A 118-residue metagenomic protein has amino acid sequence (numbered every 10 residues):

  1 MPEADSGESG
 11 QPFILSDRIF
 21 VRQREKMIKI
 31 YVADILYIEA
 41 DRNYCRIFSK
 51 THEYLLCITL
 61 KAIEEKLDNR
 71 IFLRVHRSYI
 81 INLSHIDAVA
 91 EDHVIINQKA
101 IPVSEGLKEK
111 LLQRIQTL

Functional and structural regions predicted by a protein language model:
P2-I96: Conserved binding/recognition cores within well-folded domains
D92-I95, P102-E105, E109: C-terminal structural segments of small proteins and small subunits
K110-L118: C-terminal output/interaction extensions
